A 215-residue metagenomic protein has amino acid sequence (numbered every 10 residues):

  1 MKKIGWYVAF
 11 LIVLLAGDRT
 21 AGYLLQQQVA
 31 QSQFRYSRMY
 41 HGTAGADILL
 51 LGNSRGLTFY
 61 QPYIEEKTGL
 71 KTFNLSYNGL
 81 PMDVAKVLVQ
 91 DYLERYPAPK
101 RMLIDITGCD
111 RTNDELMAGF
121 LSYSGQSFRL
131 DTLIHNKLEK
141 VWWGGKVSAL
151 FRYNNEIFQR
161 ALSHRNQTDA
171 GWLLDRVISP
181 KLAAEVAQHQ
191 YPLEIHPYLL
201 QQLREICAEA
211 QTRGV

Functional and structural regions predicted by a protein language model:
K2-Y23: Hydrophobic membrane-insertion alpha-helices, especially the h-region of bacterial N-terminal signal peptides
L24-A30, L50-L51, N78-P81, E194-H196: Short, flexible loop segments at the rims of nucleotide/cofactor-binding pockets, characterized by
L24-G45: Alpha-helical transmembrane signal-anchor/signal-peptide segments
F34-Y36, T58, V87-D91, Q201-I206: Alpha-helical scaffolding within the catalytic cores of extracellular/periplasmic polymer-degrading hydrolases
G45-A46, L70-K71, A98-R101, Q211-V215: Loop/turn elements at helix/coil->beta-strand transitions in domains of secreted/extracellular proteins
I48, K67-L75, K181-Q190: Acidic/histidine-rich, surface-exposed loop or edge segments in extracytoplasmic proteins
L51, R55-K140: Membrane-embedded segments
I106, E115-G214: Secreted/periplasmic serine-hydrolase-like ester/acetyl group-modifying domain
